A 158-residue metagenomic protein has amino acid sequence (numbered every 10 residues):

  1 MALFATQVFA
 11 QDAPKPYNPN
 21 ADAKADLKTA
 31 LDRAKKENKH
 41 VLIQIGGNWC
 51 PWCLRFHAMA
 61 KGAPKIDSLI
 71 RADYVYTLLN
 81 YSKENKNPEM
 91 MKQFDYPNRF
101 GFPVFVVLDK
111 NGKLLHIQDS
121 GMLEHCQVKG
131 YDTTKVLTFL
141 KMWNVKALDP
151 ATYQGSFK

Functional and structural regions predicted by a protein language model:
M1-D12: Bacterial Sec-dependent N-terminal signal peptides
P19-V41: A short beta-strand-turn-helix
A21-A23, A63-P88: Thiol-based oxidoreductase modules, predominantly thioredoxin-like and allied folds used for disulfide exchange
E37-L42, A72-T77, G101-P103, K110-K113: Loop/turn elements at helix/coil->beta-strand transitions in domains of secreted/extracellular proteins
I45-K61: Conserved redox-active cysteine motifs that mediate thiol-disulfide chemistry, especially di-cysteine Cys-X(1-2)-Cys
G47-W52, Y81-K86, G112-L114, L123: Solvent-exposed loop/turn segments at secondary-structure junctions within structured extracellular/periplasmic domains
S82-F100, N111: Structural alpha/beta surface segment adjacent to cysteine/selenocysteine redox centers across thiol/disulfide enzymes
R99-P150: Non-catalytic, surface beta->alpha helical segment in thiol-disulfide oxidoreductase systems
